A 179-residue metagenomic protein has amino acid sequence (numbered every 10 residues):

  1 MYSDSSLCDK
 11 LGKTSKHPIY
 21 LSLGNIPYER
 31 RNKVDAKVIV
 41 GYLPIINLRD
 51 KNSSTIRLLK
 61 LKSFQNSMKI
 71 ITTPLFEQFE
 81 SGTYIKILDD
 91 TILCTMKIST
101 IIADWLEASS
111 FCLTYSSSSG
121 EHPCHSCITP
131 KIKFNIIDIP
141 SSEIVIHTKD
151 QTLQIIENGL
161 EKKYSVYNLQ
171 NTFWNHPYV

Functional and structural regions predicted by a protein language model:
M1, S5-S6, P44-I45, R49-L58 (+2 more regions): Charged (Asp/Glu and Lys/Arg) segments that form or flank catalytic channels of large polymer- and nucleotide-handling
Y2-N47: Acidic, metal-ligating active-site segments
